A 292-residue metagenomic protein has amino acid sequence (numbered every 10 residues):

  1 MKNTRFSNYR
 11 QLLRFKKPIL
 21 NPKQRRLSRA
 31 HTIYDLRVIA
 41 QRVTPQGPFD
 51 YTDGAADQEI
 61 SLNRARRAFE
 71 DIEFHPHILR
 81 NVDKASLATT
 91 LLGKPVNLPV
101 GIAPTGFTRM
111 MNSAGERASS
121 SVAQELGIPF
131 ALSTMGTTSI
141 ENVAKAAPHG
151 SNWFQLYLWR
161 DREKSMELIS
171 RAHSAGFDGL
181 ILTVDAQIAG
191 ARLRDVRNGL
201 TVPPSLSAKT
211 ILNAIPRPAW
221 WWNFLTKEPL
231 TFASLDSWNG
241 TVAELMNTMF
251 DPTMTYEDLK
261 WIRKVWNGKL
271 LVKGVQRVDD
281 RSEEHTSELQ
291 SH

Functional and structural regions predicted by a protein language model:
K2-G93, G199-M254: An N-cap/entry alpha-helix motif that binds or orients negatively charged groups
R66, E70, S120-Q124, A144-A147 (+2 more regions): Surface-exposed amphipathic alpha-helices with a cationic face
V96-T138: Glycine-rich active-site/cofactor-binding loop and its immediate structural neighborhood
V100-A103, F130-L132, N152-L156, L180 (+1 more regions): Hydrophobic faces of well-ordered beta-strands that scaffold small-molecule active sites in alpha/beta enzyme cores
M111-E116, L132-S151, L158-L168, Q187-L200 (+2 more regions): Active-site-adjacent beta->alpha loops and helix N-cap segments on the catalytic face of soluble alpha/beta enzymes
I169-G179, T183-A186: Phosphate/diphosphate-binding loops
H285-S291: Conserved small/polar residues in nucleotide/adenosyl-binding loops
